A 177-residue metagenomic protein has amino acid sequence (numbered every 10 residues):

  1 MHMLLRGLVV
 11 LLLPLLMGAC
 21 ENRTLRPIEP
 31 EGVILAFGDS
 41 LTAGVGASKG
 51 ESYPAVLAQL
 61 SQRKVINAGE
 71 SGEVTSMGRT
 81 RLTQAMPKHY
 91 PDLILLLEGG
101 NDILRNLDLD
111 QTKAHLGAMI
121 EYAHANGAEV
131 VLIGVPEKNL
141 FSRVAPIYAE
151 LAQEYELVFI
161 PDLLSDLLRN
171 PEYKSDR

Functional and structural regions predicted by a protein language model:
M1-V9: Bacterial N-terminal signal peptides that target proteins for export
R6, S71-T75, L109: Flexible, glycine- and charge-enriched loops at secondary-structure boundaries
L16-A19: C-terminal motif of bacterial Sec signal peptides marking the signal peptidase cleavage site
E21, I28, Q59-L60, T80-R177: Alpha-helical cap/lid subdomain in secreted, periplasmic, or secretory-pathway luminal O-acyl-processing enzymes
E21-V74, R79-Y90: Serine-esterase "nucleophile elbow" of acetyl-processing enzymes
